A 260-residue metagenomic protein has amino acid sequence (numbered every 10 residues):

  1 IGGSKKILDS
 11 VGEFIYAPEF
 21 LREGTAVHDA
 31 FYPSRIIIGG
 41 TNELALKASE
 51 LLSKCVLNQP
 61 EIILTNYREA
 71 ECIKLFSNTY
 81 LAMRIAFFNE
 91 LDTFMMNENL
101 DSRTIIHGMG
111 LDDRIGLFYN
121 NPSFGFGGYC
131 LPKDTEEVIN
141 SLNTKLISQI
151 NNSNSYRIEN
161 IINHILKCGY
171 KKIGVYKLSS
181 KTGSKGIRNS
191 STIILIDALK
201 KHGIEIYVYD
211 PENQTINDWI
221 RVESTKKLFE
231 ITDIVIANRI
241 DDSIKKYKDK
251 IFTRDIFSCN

Functional and structural regions predicted by a protein language model:
I1-N260: Structural/interface elements that position substrates and couple domains in central-metabolism enzymes
